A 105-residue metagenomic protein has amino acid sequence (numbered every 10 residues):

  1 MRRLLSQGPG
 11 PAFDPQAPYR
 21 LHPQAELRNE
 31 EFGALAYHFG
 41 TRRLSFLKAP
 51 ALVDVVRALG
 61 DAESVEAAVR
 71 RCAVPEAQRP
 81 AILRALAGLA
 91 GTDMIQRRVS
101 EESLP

Functional and structural regions predicted by a protein language model:
M1-G8, G40-P105: Long, charge-rich, low-complexity alpha-helical segments
M1-R28: Hydrophobic packing positions characteristic of elongated beta-solenoid/beta-helix-type spike/fiber shafts
N29-A34: A short, compositionally biased
